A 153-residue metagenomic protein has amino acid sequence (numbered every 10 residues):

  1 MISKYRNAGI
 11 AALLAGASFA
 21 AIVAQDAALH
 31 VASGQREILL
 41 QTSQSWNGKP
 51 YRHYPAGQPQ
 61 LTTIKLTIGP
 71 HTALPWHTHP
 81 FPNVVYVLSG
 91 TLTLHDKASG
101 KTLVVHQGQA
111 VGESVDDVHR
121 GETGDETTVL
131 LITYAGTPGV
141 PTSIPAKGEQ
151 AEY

Functional and structural regions predicted by a protein language model:
I2-N7, A17-Q60, V104, A146-Y153: A short, N-terminal "cap"/entry segment at the start of jelly-roll beta-barrel domains of the cupin/DSBH fold
A56-P59, H71-V84: A short beta-loop-beta micro-motif enriched in histidine and acidic residues
I68, S99-D116: Short acidic-glycine-tyrosine-enriched beta hairpin
A73-P75, A110-G121: Histidine-centered metal-chelating micro-motifs
L74-H79, D96, L103, G121-T123: Short histidine-centered beta-strand/loop micro-motifs that create catalytic or ligand/metal-coordination sites
H79-A98: Glycine- and acidic-residue-biased ligand/ion/polar-headgroup-sensing regions
V115-P141: Ligand-binding loop in jelly-roll beta-barrel domains
